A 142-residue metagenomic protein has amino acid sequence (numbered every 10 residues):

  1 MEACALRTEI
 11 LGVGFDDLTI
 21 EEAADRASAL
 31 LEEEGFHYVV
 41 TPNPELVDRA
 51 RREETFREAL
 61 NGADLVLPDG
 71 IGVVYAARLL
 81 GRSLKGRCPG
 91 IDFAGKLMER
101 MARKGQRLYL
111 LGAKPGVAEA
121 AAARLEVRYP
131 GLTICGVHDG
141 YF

Functional and structural regions predicted by a protein language model:
M1-D92: N-terminal nucleotide/polyanion-binding subdomain common to many enzyme families
A77-F142: Conserved beta-alpha
